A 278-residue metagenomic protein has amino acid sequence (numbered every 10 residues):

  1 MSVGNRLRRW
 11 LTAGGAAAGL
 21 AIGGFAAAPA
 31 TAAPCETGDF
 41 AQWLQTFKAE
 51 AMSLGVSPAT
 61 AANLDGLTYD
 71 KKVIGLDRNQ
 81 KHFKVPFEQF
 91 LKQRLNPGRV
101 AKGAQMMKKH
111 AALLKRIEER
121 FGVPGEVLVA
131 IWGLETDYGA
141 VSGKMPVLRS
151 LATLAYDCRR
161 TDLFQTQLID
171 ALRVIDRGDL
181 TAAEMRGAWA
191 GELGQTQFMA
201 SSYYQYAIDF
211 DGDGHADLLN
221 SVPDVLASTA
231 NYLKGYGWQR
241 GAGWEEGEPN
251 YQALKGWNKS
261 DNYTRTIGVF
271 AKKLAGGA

Functional and structural regions predicted by a protein language model:
M1-S2, R6, A28-P34: Basic/polar N-terminal segments that are highly enriched at the extreme N-terminus, encompassing both cleavable
S2-A18: Bacterial N-terminal signal peptides that target proteins for export
R8-R9, G24, W43: Residues at the start of alpha-helices and the adjacent loop-to-helix junctions
G15, K48, A111: Short amphipathic alpha-helical/adjacent loop interface patches that line ligand and macromolecule-binding sites
L20-P29: C-terminal segment of classical bacterial N-terminal signal peptides
A30-C35, P97-A101: A ubiquitous short alpha-helical element
T31-M52: Short N-terminal segments immediately surrounding and downstream of signal-peptide cleavage
V56-A278: Catalytic glycan-binding domains that act on GlcNAc-containing polysaccharides
